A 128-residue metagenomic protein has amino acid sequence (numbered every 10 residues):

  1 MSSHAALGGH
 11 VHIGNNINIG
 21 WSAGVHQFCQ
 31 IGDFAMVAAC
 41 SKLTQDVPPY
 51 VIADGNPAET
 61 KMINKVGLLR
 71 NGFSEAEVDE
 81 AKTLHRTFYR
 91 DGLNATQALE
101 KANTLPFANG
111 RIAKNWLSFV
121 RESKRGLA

Functional and structural regions predicted by a protein language model:
M1-E59: Structural signal for interior beta-strand "rungs" in well-ordered beta-sheet cores of soluble enzyme domains
Y50, N56-A128: Terminal amphipathic alpha-helical/low-complexity segments used for targeting or macromolecular assembly
